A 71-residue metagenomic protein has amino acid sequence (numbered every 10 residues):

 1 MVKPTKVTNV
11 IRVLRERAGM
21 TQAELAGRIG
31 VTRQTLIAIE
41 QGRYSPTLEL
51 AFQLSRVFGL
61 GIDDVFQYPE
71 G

Functional and structural regions predicted by a protein language model:
M1, R56, F66-G71: Short, charged recognition helix plus adjacent turn of helix-turn-helix-like nucleic-acid-binding domains
M1-R17: A short, Lys/Arg-rich alpha-helix, primarily the initiator
N9, G19-M20, P46-E49: Residue-level signal for the short linker/turn that defines the boundary of a DNA-recognition helix
E16, G27, R56: Alpha-helical residues within the helix-turn-helix
M20-A38: Short alpha-helical DNA-recognition segment
E49-D64: DNA major-groove recognition helix of helix-turn-helix/homeodomain DNA-binding modules
